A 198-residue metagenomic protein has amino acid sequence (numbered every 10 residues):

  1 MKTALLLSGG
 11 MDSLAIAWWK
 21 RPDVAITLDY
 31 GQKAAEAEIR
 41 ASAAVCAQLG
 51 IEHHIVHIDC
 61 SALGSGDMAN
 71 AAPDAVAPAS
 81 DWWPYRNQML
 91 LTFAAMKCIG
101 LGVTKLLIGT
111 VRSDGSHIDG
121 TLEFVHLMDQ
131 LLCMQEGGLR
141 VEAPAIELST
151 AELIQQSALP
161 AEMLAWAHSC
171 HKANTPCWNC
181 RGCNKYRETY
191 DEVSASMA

Functional and structural regions predicted by a protein language model:
M1-A198: Nucleotide-activated chemistry modules centered on ATP-dependent adenylation/adenylyltransferase
